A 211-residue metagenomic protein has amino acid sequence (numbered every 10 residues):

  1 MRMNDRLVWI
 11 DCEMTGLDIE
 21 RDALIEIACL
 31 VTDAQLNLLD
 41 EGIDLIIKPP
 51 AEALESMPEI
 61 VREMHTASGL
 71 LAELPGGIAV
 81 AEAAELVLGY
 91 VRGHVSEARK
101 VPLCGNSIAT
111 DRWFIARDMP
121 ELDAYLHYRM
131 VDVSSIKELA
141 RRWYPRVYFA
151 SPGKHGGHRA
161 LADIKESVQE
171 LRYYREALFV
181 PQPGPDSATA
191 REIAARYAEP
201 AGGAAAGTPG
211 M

Functional and structural regions predicted by a protein language model:
R2-I10, M14-L103, P152, A201 (+1 more regions): Conserved non-catalytic scaffold segment of RNase H-like nuclease domains
L24, E138-W143, A190, A194: Catalytic phosphate/metal-binding cores of nucleic-acid and nucleotide-processing enzymes, i.e., regions that mediate
K48-E52, E59-V61, H65-T66, V133-Q169: Active-site-proximal helix-loop-helix substrate-binding element of RNase H-like nuclease domains
H94-V95, T110-Y128: Substrate-recognition/cap helix-loop segment adjacent to the acidic, metal-dependent catalytic center of Asp-based
C104-A109: Short, well-ordered beta-to-alpha junction loops that form the rim of enzyme active sites and present histidine/acidic
D123-H127, V147-S151, V180-D186: Short conserved catalytic/interaction loops centered on acidic-Pro-aromatic/His motifs
K154, H158-M211: Acidic two-metal-ion nuclease catalytic site recognized across multiple nuclease folds, prominently DnaQ/RNase D-T
